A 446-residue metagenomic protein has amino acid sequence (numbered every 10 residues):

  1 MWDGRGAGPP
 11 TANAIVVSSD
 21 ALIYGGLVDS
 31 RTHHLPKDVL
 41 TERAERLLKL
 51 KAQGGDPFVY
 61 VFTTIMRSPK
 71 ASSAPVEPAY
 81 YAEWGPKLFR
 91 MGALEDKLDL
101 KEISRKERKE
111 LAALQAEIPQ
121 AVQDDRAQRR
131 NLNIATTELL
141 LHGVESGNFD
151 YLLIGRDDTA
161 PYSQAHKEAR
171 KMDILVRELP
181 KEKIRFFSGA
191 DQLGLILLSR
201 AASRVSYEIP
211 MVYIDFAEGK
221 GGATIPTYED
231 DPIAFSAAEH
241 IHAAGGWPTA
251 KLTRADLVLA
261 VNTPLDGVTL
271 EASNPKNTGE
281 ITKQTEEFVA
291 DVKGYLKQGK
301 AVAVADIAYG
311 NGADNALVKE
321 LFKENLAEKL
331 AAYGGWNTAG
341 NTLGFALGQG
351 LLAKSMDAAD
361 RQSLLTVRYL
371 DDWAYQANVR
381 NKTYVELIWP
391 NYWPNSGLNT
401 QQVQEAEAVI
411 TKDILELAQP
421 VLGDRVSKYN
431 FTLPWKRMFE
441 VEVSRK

Functional and structural regions predicted by a protein language model:
M1-K446: An N-terminal assembly and electron-transfer interface module characteristic of large anaerobic redox and radical
